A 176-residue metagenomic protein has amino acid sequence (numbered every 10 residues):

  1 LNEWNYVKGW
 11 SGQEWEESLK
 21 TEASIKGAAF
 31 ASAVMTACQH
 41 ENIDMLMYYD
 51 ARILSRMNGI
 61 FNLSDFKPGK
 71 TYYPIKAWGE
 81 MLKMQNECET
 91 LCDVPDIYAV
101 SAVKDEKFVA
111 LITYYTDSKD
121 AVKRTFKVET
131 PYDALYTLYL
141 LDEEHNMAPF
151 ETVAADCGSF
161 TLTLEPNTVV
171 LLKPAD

Functional and structural regions predicted by a protein language model:
L1, N5-A99, D105: Aromatic/acidic polysaccharide-binding cleft in carbohydrate-active enzymes
E3, M47-A51, I112-Y114, L140-D142 (+1 more regions): Active-site proximal loops enriched in glycine and acidic residues that flank catalytic Cys/His/Asp and coordinate
C38, I75, A110, L138 (+2 more regions): Hydrophobic, well-ordered secondary-structure elements that form the walls of internal hydrophobic environments
C88-P95, D120, A154-F160: Ser/Thr- and Asn-enriched, surface-exposed coil loops between beta-strands
D93-Y132, N167-L171: Carbohydrate-binding surface patches
V128-N146: Solvent-exposed beta-hairpin/edge-strand motifs
A154-D176: C-terminal beta-strand-rich structural cap/linker in extracellular carbohydrate-active enzymes
